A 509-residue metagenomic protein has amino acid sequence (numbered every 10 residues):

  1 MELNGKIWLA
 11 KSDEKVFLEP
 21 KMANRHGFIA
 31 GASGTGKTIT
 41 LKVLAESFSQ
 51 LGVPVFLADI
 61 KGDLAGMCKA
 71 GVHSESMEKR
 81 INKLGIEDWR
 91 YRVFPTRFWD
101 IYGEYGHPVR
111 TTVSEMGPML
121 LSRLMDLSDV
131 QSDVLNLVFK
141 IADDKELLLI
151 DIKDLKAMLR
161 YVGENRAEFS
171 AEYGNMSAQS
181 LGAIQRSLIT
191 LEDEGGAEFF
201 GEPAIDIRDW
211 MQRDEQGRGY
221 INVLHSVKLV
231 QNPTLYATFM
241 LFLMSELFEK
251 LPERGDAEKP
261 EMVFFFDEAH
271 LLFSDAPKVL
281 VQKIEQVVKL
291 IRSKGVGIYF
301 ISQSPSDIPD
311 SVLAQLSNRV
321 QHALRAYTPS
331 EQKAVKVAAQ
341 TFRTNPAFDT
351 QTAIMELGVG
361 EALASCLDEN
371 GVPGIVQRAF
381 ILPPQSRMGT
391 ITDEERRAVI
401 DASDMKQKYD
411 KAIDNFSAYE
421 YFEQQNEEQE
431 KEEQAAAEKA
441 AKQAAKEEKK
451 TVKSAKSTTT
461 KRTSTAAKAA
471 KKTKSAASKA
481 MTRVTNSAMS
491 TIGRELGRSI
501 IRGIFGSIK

Functional and structural regions predicted by a protein language model:
M1-K15: N-terminal pre-Walker A segment at the start of P-loop NTPase domains
K11-P20, M211-Q212: Pre-Walker A adenine-sensing motif
I29-S33, A276, P305: The conserved Walker
K37: Conserved lysine of the Walker
V43-A45, C68-D88, Q286-V372: Conserved ATP-driven motor cores of ASCE-family P-loop NTPases powering translocation/secretion/packaging/pilus
A45-V55, G62-Q286, V312, E356-L357 (+1 more regions): P-loop NTPase motor domains
P108-S114, M125, A353-T473, A477 (+1 more regions): Conserved P-loop NTPase motor module
A476-I504: Membrane-active amphipathic alpha-helices enriched in small hydrophobic residues
